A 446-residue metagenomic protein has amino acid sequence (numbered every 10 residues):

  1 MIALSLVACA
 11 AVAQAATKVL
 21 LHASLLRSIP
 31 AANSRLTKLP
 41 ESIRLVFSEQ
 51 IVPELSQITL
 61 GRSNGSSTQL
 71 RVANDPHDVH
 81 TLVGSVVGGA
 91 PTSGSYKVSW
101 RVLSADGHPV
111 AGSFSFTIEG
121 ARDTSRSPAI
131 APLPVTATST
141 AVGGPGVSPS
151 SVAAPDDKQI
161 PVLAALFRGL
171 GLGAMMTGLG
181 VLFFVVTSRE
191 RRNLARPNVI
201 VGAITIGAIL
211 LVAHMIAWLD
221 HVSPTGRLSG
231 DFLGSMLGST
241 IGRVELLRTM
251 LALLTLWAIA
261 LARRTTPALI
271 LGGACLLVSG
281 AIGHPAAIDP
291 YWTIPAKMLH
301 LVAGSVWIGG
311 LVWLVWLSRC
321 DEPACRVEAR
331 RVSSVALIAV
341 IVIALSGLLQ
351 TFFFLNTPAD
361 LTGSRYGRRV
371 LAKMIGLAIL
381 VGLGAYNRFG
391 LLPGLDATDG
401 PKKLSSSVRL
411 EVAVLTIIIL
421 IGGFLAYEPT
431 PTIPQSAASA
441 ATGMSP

Functional and structural regions predicted by a protein language model:
M1-A10: Bacterial N-terminal signal peptides
A16-K18, S24, V83-A90, K97-A105 (+1 more regions): Polytopic transmembrane helical bundles with strong interfacial aromatic enrichment
K18-L39: N-terminal edge beta-strand
I29-A32, S42-V46, T81-V87, V98-S99: N-terminal post-signal-peptidase region of extra-cytosolic proteins
N33, N64-S67, G107: Detector for glycine-centered tight turns/loop "hinges" at secondary-structure junctions
L36-K38, H77, P91-S93: Surface-exposed coil/turn segments at beta-strand junctions on protein surfaces, enriched
E41-V72: Short, surface-exposed alpha-helix to beta-strand junction/turn motifs within ectodomains of secreted and cell-envelope
R71-N74, V86-G88: Beta-strand-rich interaction surfaces with strong enrichment in secreted/lumenal proteins
